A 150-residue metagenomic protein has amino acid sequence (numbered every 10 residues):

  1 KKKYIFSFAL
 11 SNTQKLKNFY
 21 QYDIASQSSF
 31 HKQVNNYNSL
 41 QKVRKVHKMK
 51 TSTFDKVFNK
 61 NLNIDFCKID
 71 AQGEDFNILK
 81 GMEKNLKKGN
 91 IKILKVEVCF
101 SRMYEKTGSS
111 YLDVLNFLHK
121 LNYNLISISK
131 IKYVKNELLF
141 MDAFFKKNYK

Functional and structural regions predicted by a protein language model:
K1-K150: Phosphate/nucleotide-binding beta-alpha loop and adjacent structural elements of enzyme active sites
